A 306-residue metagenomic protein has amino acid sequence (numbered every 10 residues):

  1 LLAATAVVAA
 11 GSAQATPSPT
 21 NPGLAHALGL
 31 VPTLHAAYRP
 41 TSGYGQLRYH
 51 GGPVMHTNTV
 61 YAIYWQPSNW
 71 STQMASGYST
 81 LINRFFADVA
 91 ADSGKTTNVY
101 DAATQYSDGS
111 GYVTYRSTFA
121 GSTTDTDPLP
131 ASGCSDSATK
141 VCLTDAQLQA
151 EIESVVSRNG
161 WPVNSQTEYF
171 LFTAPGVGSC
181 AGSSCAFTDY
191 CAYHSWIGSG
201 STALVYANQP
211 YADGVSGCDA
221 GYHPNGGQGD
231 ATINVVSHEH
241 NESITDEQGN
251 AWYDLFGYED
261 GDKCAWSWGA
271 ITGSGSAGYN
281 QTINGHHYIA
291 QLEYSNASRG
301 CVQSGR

Functional and structural regions predicted by a protein language model:
L1-T20: Sec-dependent, cleavable N-terminal signal peptides
P17-I152: N-terminal carbohydrate-binding/catalytic regions of secreted carbohydrate-active enzymes
R48-G51, R158, A231: Generic recognition of flexible, low-complexity loop/linker segments
G51-P53, Y64-S68, T173-V177, P210-D213: Short, flexible loop/turn elements at secondary-structure junctions
H56-Y61, G94-K95, N164-Y169, S201-V205 (+1 more regions): Loop/turn elements at helix/coil->beta-strand transitions in domains of secreted/extracellular proteins
A62, N234-D246: Active-site recognition of the HExxH zinc-binding catalytic motif
A138-V156, W161-C185: Secreted/periplasmic proteins that engage bacterial cell-wall peptidoglycan
A186-D230, D246-R306: Metalloprotease/metallohydrolase-associated module, dominated by Zn2+-dependent proteases
